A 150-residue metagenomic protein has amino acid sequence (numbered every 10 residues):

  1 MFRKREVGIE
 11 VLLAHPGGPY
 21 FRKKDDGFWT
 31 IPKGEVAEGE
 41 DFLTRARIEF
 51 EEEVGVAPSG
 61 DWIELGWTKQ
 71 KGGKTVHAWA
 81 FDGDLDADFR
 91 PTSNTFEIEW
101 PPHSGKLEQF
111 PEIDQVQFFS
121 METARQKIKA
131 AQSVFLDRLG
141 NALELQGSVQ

Functional and structural regions predicted by a protein language model:
M1-I31, W79: N-terminal strand-loop-strand
E6-G8, G18-F21, A37-E38, G72-G73 (+1 more regions): Short, charged/polar surface micro-motifs in flexible loops or helix N-caps
D26, I31, S59, G73-V76 (+1 more regions): Short connector loops at helix/strand junctions that flank enzyme active sites, especially segments positioning acidic
I31-L65, W79, S120: The catalytic Nudix box helix
W67-G105, Q117, L139-G140: Active-site-adjacent beta-strand/loop module that shapes the phosphate/pyrophosphate-binding cleft
G105-E122: Alpha-helix-centered segments that form part of catalytic cores
Q117, M121-Q150: Charged phosphate-binding loop/patch that engages nucleotide di/tri-phosphates or the phosphate backbone of nucleic
